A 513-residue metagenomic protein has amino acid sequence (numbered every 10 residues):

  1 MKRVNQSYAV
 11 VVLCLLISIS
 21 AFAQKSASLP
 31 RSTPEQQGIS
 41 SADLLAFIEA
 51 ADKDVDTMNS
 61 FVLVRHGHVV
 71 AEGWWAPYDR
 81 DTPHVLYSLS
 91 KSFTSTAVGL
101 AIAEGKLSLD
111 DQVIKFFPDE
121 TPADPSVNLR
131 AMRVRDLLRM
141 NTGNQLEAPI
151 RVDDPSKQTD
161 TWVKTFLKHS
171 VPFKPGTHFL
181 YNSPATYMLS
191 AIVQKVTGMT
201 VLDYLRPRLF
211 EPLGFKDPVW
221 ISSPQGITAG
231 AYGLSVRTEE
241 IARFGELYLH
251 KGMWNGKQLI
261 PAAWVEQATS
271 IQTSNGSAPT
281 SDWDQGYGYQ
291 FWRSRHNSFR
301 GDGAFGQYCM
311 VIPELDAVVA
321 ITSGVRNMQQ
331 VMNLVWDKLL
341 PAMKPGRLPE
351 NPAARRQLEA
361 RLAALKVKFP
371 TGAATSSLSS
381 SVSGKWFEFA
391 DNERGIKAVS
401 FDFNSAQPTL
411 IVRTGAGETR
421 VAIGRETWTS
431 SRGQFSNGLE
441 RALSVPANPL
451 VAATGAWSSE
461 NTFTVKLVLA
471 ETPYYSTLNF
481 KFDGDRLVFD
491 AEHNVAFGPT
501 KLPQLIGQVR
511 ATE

Functional and structural regions predicted by a protein language model:
A9-S20: Bacterial N-terminal signal peptides
L45, G67, H84-D110, L137 (+2 more regions): Active-site SXXK
I48-D79, D316-V319: A short, well-structured edge-of-sheet supersecondary motif
V85, E104-N144, K168, M199-V236: Active-site helix/loop module of the DD-peptidase/beta-lactamase fold, centered on the serine-lysine SxxK catalytic
A185-I192, Y232-M253, Q307-G324, W336: Active-site-proximal alpha-helical segments within enzyme catalytic domains
D217, V265-V319: Active-site Gly/Thr loop motif
G303-P370: Structured C-terminal helix/loop/strand segments within mature extracytoplasmic catalytic/sensor domains
P352-E513: Peripheral terminal and inter-domain segments
